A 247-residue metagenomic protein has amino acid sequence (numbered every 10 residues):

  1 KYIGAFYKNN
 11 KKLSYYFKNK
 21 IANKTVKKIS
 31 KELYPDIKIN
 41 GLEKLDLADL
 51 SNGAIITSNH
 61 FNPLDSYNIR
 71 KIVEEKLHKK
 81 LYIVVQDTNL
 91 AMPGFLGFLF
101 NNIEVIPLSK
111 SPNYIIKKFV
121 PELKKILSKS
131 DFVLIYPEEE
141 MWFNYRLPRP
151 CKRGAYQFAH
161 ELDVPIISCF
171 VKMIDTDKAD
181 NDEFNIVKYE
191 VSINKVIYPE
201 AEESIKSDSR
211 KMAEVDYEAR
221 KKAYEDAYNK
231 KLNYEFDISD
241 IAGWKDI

Functional and structural regions predicted by a protein language model:
K1-R70, N101-I103, G243-I247: Membrane-anchoring hydrophobic helices of lipid-metabolizing enzymes
F17, I21, Y114-K118, M212: Soluble or luminal CAZymes and related metallo-dependent hydrolases
A22, A91-F95, D177, I186: Short, glycine/polar-rich helix-capping loops at beta-to-alpha or helix-loop-helix junctions that flank or form
P35-K38, P112-K117, P148-R149: A conditional alpha-helix N-cap/helix-loop micro-motif detector
I39-L42, P93, K117-V120: Structural motif corresponding to alpha-helix initiation and N-cap regions
D49-P112: Catalytic core of membrane glycerolipid acyltransferases/transacylases, capturing the structured, soluble-facing
K117-I247: Non-catalytic C-terminal accessory region of glycerolipid acyltransferases and related lyso-lipid remodeling enzymes
